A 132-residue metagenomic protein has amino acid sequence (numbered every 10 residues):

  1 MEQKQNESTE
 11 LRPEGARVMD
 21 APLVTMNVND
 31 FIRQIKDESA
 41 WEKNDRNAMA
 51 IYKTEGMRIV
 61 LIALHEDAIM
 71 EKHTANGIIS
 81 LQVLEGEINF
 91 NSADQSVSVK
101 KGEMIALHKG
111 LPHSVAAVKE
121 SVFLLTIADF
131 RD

Functional and structural regions predicted by a protein language model:
M1-G56: A short, N-terminal "cap"/entry segment at the start of jelly-roll beta-barrel domains of the cupin/DSBH fold
W41-D45, E55-T74: Conserved short histidine dyad/triad with adjacent acidic residue
E55, L84-E85, K100-K101, K119: A cytosolic small-molecule/anion-sensing beta-strand core signal
R58, E87-N89, S96, P112 (+1 more regions): Structural motif
N76-N89, A93: Glycine- and acidic-residue-biased ligand/ion/polar-headgroup-sensing regions
D94-K109: Short acidic-glycine-tyrosine-enriched beta hairpin
K109-D132: Ligand-binding loop in jelly-roll beta-barrel domains
